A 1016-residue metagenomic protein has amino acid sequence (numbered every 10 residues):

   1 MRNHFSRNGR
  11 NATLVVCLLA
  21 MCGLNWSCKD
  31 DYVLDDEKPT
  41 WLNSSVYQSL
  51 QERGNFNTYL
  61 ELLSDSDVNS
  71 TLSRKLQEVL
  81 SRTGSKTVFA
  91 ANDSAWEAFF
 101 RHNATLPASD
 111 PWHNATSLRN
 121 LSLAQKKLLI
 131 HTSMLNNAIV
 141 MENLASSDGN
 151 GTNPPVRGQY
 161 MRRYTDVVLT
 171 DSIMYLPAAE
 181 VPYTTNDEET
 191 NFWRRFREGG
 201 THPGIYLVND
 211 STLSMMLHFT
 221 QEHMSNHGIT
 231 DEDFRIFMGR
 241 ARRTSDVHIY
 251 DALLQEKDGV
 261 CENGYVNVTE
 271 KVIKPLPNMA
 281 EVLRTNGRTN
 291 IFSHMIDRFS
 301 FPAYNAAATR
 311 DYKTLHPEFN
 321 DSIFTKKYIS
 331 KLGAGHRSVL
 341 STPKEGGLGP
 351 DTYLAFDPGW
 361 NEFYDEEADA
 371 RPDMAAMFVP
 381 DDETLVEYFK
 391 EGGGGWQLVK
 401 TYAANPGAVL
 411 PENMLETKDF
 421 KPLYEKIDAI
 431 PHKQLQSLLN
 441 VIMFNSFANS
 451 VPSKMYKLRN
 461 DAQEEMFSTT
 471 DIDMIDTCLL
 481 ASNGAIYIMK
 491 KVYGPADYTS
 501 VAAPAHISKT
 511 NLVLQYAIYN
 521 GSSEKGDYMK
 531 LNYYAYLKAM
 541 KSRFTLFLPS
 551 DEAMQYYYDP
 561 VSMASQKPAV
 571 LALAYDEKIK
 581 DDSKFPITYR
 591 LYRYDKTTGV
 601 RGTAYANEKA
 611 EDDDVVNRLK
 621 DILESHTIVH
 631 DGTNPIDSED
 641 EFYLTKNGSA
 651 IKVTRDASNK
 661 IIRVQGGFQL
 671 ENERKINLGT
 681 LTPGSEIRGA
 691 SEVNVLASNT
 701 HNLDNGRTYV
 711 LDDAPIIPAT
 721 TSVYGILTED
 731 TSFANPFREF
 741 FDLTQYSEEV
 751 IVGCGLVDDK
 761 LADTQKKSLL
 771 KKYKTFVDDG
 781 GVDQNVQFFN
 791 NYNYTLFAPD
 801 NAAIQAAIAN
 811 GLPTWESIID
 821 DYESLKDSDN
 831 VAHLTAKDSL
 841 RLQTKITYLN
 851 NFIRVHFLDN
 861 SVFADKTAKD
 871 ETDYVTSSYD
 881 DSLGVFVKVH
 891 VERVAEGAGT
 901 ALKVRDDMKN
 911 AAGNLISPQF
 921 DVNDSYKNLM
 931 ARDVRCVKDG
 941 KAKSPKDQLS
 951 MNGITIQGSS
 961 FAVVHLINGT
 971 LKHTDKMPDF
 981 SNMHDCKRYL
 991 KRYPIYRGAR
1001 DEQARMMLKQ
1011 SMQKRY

Functional and structural regions predicted by a protein language model:
R2-V15: Bacterial N-terminal signal peptides that target proteins for export
N11, W26-Y1016: Mature, structured domains of secreted/extracytosolic soluble proteins
